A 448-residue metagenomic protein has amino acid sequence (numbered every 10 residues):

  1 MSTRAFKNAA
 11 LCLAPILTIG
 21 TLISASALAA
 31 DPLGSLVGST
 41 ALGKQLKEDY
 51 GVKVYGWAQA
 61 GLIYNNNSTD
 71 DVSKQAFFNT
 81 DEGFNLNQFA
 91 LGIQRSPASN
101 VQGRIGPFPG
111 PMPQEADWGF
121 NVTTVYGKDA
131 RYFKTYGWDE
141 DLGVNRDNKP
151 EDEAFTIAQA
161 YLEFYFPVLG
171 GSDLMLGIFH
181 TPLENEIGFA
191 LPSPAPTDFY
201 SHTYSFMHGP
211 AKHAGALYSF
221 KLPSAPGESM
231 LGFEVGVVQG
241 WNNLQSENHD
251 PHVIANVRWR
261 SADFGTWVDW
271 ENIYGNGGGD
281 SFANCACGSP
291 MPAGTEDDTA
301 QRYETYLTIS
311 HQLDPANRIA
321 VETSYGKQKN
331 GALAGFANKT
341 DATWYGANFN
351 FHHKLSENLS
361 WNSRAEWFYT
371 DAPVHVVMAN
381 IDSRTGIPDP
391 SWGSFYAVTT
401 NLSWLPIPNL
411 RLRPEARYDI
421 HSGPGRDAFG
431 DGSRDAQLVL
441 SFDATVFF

Functional and structural regions predicted by a protein language model:
M1-G34: Cleavable N-terminal export/targeting peptides
L28-V168, Y218, H352, E366 (+3 more regions): Beta-barrel outer-membrane channel/assembly domains of diderm bacteria
G56-Y64, V122-Y126, L176-H180, F233-Q239 (+5 more regions): Transmembrane beta-barrel strands of outer-membrane/channel proteins
Y64-D81, R131-R260, D269-N272, N276 (+2 more regions): Surface-exposed coil loops of outer-membrane beta-barrel proteins
Q75-F78, F133, N145-P150, A262-F448: Outer-membrane beta-barrel pore domains
N85-A90, D117, F155-Q159, A211-G215 (+6 more regions): Transmembrane beta-barrel architecture of outer-membrane proteins
G103, N185, A372-V374: Short Asp/Glu-rich motifs
D117, G171, E228-M230, G265 (+1 more regions): Short secondary-structure junction motifs
